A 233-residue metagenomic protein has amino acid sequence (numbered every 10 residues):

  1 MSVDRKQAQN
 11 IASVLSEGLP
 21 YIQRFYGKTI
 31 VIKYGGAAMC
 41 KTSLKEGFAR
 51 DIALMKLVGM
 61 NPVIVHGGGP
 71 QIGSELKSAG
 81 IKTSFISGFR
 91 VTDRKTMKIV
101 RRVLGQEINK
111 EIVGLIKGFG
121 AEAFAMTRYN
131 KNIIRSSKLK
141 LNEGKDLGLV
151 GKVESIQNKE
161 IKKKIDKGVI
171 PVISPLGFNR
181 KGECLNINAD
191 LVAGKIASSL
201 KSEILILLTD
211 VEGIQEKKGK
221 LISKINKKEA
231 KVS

Functional and structural regions predicted by a protein language model:
M1-S233: Nucleotide/pyrophosphate-binding catalytic subdomain
